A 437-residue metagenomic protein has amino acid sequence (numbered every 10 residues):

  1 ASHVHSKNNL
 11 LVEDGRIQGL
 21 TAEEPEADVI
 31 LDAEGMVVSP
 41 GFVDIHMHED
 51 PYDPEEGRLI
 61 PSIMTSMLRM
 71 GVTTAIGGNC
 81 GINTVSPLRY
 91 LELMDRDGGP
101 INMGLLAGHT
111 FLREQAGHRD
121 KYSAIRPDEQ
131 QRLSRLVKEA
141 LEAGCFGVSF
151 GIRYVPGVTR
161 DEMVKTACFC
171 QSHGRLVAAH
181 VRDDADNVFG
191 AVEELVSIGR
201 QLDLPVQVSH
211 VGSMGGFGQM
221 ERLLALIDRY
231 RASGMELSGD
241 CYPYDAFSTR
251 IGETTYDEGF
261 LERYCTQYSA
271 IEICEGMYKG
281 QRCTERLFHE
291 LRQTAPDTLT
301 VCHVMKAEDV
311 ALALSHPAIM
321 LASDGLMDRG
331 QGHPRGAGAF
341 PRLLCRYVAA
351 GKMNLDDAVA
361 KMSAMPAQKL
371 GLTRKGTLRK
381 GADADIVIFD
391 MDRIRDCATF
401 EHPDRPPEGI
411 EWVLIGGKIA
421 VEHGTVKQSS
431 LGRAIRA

Functional and structural regions predicted by a protein language model:
A1-G41: Histidine-rich, glycine-flanked metal-binding segment
A1-N9, T300-V304, V310, N354-V359 (+1 more regions): Acidic, glycine-enriched loop/beta-strand segments at the rims of small-molecule binding/catalytic pockets
M36, M47, Y52-S149, M235 (+1 more regions): Divalent-metal coordination cores built from histidine and acidic residues
G41-Y52, I152, V177-D183: Histidine-centered catalytic micro-motifs
V43, T74, P100-L106, C145-G147 (+4 more regions): Structural preference for beta-strand elements that scaffold enzyme active sites
R96-M103, V164-A179: Alpha-helix-loop-beta-strand connector modules within alpha/beta enzyme cores
Q115, R119-P127, L133-F146, F150-R153 (+1 more regions): Active-site neighborhoods of metal-dependent hydrolases
V304, A311-A318, S323-D324, I386-I435: C-terminal cap of metal-dependent C-N hydrolases
